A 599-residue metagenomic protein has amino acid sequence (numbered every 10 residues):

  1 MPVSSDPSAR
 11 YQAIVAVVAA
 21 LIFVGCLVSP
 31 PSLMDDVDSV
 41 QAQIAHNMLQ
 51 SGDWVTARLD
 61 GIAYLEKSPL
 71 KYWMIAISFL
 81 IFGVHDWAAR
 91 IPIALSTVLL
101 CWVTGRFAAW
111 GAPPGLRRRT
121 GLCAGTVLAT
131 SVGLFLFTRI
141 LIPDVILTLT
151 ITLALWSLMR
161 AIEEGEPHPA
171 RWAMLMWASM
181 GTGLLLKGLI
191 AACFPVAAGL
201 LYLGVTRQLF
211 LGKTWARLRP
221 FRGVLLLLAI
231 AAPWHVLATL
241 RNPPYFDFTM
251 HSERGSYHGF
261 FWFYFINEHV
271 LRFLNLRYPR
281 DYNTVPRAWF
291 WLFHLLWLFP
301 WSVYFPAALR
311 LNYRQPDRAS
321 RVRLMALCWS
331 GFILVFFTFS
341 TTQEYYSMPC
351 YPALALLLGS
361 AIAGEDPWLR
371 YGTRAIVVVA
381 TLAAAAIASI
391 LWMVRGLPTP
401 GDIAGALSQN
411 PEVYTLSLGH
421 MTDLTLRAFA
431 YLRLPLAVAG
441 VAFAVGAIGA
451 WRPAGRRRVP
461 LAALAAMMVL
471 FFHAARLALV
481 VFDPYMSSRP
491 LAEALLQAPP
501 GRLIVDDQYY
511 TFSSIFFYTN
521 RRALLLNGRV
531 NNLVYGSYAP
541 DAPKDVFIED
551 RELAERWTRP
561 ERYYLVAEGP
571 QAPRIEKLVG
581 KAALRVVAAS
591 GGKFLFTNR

Functional and structural regions predicted by a protein language model:
M1-R374, W392-R395, R521: Membrane-integral, polyisoprenol-dependent glycosyltransferases of the GT-C/oligosaccharyltransferase superfamily
P2-S5, M174, A308-R599: Membrane-embedded architecture of ER/inner-membrane glycosylation machinery
